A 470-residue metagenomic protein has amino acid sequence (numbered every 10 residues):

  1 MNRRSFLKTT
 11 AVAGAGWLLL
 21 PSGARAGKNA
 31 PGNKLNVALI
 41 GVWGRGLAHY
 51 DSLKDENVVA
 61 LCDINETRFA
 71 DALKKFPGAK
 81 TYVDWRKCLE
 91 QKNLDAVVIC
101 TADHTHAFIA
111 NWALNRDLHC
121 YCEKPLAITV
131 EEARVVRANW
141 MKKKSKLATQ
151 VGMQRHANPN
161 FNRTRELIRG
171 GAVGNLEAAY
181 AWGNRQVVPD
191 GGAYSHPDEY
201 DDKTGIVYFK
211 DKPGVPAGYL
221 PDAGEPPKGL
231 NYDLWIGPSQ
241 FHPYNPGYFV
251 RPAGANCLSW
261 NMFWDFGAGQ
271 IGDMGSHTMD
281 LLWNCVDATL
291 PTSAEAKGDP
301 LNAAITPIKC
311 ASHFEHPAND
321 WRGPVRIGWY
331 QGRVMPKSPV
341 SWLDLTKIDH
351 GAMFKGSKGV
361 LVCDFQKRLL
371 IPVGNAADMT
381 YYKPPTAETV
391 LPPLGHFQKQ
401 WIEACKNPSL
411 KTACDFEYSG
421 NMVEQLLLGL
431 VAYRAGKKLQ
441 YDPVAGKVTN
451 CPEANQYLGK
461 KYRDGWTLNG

Functional and structural regions predicted by a protein language model:
M1-G14: N-terminal secretory signal peptides and thylakoid transit peptides that target proteins across membranes
L20-L53: C-terminal segment of N-terminal export signals and the immediately downstream linker at the start of the mature
G41-R45, H49, S145-Q150, R155-A294 (+5 more regions): Predominantly a Rossmann-like dinucleotide-binding segment in NAD(P)-dependent oxidoreductases
K54, C62, E66, I271-M274 (+2 more regions): Glycine-enriched catalytic-core subsegment of oxygenase/oxidase enzymes
A60-I64, E123-P125: Conserved acidic E/D residue at the C-terminus of a beta-strand in Rossmann-like folds
K80-D84: Conserved SAM-binding strand-loop segment of SAM-dependent methyltransferases
V97-V98: N-terminal Rossmann-like NAD(P) cofactor-binding module of classical short-chain dehydrogenase/reductase
A107-A157, G171: Beta-strand-loop-alpha-helix segment that lines the small-molecule cofactor/substrate pocket of alpha/beta enzymes
